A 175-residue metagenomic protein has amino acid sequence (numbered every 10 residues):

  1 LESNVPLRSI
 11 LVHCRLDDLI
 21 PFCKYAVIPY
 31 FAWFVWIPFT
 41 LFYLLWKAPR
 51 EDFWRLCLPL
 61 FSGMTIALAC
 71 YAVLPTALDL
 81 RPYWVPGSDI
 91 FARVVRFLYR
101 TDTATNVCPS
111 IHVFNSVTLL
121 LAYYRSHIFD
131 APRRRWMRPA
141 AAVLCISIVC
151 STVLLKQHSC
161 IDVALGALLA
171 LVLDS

Functional and structural regions predicted by a protein language model:
L1-P38, P86: N-terminal transmembrane-helix/juxtamembrane module of multi-pass inner/ER membrane proteins
L1-S3, I66-L80: C-terminal TM-helix exit segments that contain a strictly Trp-centered aromatic cap at the helix terminus
P6, W46-K47, L74-L78, L155-K156: Short helix-capping/hinge motifs at transmembrane helix termini and TM-loop junctions
D17-P29, I90-C108: Short aromatic-rich membrane-water interface segments that cap or initiate transmembrane helices in multi-pass membrane
V27, F31, V35, L60 (+4 more regions): Alpha-helical transmembrane spans of integral membrane proteins, capturing the lipid-embedded, hydrophobic core of TM
V27-F31, V35, R55-P59, P109 (+1 more regions): Alpha-helical transmembrane segments of integral membrane proteins
T40-V73, R138-A141: Interfacial segments of alpha-helical transmembrane regions
R96-S175: Membrane-embedded catalytic cores of phosphoryl/pyrophosphoryl-handling enzymes
